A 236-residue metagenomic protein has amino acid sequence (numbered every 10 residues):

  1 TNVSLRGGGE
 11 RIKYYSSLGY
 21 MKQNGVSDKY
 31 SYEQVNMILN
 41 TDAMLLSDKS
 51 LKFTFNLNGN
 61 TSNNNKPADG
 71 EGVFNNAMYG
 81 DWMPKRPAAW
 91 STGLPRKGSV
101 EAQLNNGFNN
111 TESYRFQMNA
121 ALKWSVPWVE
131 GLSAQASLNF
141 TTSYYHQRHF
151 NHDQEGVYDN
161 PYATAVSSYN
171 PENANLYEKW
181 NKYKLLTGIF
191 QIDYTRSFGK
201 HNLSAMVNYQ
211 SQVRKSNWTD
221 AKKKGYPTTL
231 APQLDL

Functional and structural regions predicted by a protein language model:
T1, G25-N36, N40-Q117, S133-L236: Surface-exposed loop/interface segments of Gram-negative outer-membrane beta-barrel transport/assembly proteins
N2-R6: Short glycine-rich, acidic/polar surface loops and turns
G7-R11, Y20, R196-K200: A generic beta-sheet turn/junction motif
G19-Y20, G59: A short beta-strand motif that forms part of the nucleic acid-binding face of small beta-barrel RNA-binding folds
W124-V126: His/Asp/Glu-rich mid-to-C-terminal helical/loop segments that flank catalytic regions of hydrolases
